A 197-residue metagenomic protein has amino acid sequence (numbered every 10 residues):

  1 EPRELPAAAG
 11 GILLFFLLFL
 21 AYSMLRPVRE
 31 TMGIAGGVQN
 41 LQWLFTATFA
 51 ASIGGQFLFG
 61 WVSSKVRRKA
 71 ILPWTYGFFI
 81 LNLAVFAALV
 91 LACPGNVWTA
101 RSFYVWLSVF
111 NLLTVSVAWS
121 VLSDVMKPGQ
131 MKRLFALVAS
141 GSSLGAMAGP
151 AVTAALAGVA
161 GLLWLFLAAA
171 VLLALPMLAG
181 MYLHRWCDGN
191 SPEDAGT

Functional and structural regions predicted by a protein language model:
E1-I12, V38, K65-A70, A88-R101 (+3 more regions): Intracellular loop-helix junctions on the cytosolic face of multi-pass helical membrane proteins
P2-G54: Helix-loop boundary and gating motifs at the non-cytosolic
F16, L20, N96-T114: Hydrophobic core of transmembrane alpha-helices in multi-pass small-molecule transporters, especially MFS/SLC-type
T31, G60-S64, P150-A154: Small-residue-mediated transmembrane helix hinge/kink sites in multi-pass secondary transporters
Q42-G54, K132-A157: Glycine-rich segments within core transmembrane alpha-helices of 12-TM secondary carriers
Q56-T75: Conserved MFS/SLC helix-loop-helix module at the cytosolic interface between two early adjacent transmembrane helices
T75, L137-G141, A168: Hydrophobic alpha-helical segments of secondary membrane carriers
L112-K127: Intracellular juxtamembrane helix-capping segments at the cytosolic ends of symmetry-related transmembrane helices
